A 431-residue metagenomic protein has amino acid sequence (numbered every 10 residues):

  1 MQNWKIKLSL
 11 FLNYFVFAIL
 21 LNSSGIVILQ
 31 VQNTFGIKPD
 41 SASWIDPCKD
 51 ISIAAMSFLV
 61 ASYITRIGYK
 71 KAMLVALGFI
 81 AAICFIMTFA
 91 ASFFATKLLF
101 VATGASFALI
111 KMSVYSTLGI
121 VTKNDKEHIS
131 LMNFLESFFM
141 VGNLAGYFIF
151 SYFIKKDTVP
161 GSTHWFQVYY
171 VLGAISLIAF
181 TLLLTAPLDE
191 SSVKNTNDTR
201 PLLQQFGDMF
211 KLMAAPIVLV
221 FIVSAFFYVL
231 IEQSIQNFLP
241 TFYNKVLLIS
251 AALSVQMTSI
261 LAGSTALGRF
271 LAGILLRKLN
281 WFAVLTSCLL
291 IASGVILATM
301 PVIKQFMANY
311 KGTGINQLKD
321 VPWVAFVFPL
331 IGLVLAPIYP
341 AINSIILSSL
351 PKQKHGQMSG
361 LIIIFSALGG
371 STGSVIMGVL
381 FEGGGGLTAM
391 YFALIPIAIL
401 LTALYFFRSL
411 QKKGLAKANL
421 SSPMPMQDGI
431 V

Functional and structural regions predicted by a protein language model:
S24-G25, A214-S259: Extracytoplasmic gate region of multi-pass secondary transporters
G36, G68, F89-F94, L248 (+1 more regions): Helix-breaking motifs and short loop linkers at transmembrane-helix boundaries and internal kinks in secondary membrane
A55-F94: Conserved MFS/SLC helix-loop-helix module at the cytosolic interface between two early adjacent transmembrane helices
M56-Y69, G268-W281, F306-M307, F381: Helix-to-loop junctions at the C-terminal end of transmembrane segments in multipass secondary transporters
G78-A91, I291-Q317: C-terminal ends and interior cores of transmembrane alpha-helices in multi-pass membrane transporters/permeases
A95, S130, F134-L188: Helix-loop-helix hairpin linking two adjacent transmembrane segments in secondary transporters
V101-S137: Cytoplasmic helix-loop-helix junction between adjacent transmembrane helices in 12-TM secondary transporters
L109-K123, A336-P351: Intracellular juxtamembrane helix-capping segments at the cytosolic ends of symmetry-related transmembrane helices
